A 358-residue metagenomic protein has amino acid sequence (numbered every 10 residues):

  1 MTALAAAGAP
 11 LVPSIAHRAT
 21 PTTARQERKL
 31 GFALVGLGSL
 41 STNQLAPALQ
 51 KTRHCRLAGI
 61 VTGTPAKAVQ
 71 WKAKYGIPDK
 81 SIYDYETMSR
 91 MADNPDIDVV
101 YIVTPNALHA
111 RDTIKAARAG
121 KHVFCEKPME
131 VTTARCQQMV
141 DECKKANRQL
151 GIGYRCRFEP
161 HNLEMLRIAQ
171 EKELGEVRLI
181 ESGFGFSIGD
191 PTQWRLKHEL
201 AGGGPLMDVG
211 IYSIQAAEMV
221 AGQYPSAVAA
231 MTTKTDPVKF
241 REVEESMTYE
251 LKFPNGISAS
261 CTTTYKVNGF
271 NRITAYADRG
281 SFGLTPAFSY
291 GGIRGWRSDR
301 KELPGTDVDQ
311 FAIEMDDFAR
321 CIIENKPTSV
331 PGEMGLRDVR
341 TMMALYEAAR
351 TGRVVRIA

Functional and structural regions predicted by a protein language model:
M1-A19: N-terminal export signals
A3-L4, G8, K301-A358: C-terminal helical cap and adjacent loop that interface with cofactors, partners, or active-site loops
G31-N43: Glycine-rich adenosine-cofactor-binding loop
L40, Q149, C156-F240, G352: Predominantly a Rossmann-like dinucleotide-binding segment in NAD(P)-dependent oxidoreductases
H54-Y75: NAD(P)-binding Rossmann-fold cofactor-contacting core
S81-E86: Short acidic-hydrophobic, aromatic-tinged amphipathic segments that line or gate anion-handling sites
V99, P105-N106, A110-R157, K172: Beta-strand-loop-alpha-helix segment that lines the small-molecule cofactor/substrate pocket of alpha/beta enzymes
Q215-G291, A312-K326: Contiguous beta-strand/loop segments that form the cofactor/metal-binding neighborhood of enzyme cores
